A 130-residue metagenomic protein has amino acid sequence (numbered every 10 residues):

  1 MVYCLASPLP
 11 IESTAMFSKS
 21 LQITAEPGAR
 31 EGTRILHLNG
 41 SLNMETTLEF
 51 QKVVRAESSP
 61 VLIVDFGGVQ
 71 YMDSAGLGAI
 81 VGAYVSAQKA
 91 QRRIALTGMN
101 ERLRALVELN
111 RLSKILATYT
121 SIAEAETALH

Functional and structural regions predicted by a protein language model:
M1-A15: Short, Lys/Arg-enriched N-terminal segments with co-localized hydrophobic residues within the first ~10-30 amino acids
P10-T14, L21-I23, Y84, L96: Short N-terminal "domain-start" leader segments that mark the transition from disordered tails or signal peptides into
A15-K52: STAS-typified acidic loop motif
S41-L116: Amphipathic alpha-helical interaction surfaces in cytosolic regulatory modules
A117-S121: Short acidic-hydrophobic, aromatic-tinged amphipathic segments that line or gate anion-handling sites
